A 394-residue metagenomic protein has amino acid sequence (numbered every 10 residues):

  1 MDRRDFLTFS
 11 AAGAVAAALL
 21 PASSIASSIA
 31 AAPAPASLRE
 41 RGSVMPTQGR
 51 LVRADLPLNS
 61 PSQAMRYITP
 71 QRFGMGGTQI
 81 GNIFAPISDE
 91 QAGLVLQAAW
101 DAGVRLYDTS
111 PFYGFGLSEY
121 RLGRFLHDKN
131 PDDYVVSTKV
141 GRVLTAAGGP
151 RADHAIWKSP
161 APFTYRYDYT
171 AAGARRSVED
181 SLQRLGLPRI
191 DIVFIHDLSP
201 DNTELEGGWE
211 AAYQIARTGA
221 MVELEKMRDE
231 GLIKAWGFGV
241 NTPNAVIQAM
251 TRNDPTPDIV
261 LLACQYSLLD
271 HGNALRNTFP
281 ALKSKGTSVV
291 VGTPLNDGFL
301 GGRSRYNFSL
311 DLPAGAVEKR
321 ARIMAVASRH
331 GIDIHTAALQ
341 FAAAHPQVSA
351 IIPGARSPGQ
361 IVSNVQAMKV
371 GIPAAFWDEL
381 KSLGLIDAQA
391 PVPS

Functional and structural regions predicted by a protein language model:
D2-A147, D297: N-terminal binding-site loop/beta-alpha segment at the start of enzyme catalytic domains that lines or forms
R4, Q48-L58, L198-S394: Beta/alpha (TIM)-barrel catalytic core signal, keyed to glycine-rich beta->alpha loops juxtaposed to Asp/Glu that bind
T69-F73, V104-R105, N130-Y134, L187-D191 (+4 more regions): Short, well-ordered coil/turn segments that N-cap beta-strands
M75, Y107, L122, V136 (+7 more regions): Conserved, mostly hydrophobic/aromatic
T78-D89, S159-G173: Active-site mouth loops of central-metabolism enzymes
I87-A99, T170-Q183, T242-A249: Short, acidic/polar
A146-W157, R305-Y306: Short, flexible, mixed-charge acidic loops at enzyme active sites
Q183-E206: Active-site groove signature of glycoside hydrolases
